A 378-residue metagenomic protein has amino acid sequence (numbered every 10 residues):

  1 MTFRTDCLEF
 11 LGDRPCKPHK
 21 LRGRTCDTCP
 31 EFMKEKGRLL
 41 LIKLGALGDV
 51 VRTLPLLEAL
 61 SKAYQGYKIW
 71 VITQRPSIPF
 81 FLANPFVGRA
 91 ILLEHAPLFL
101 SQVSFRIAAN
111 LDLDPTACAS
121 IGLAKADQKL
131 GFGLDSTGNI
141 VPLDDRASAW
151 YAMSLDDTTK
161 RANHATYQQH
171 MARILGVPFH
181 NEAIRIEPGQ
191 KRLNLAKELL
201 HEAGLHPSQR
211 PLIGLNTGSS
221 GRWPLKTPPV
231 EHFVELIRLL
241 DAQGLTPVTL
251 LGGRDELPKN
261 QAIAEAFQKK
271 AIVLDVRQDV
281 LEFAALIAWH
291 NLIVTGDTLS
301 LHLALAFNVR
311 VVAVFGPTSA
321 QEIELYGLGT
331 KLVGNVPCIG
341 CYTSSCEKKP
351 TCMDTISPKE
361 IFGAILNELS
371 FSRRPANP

Functional and structural regions predicted by a protein language model:
M1-P378: Catalytic machinery of carbohydrate-active enzymes, primarily nucleotide-sugar-dependent glycosyltransferases
